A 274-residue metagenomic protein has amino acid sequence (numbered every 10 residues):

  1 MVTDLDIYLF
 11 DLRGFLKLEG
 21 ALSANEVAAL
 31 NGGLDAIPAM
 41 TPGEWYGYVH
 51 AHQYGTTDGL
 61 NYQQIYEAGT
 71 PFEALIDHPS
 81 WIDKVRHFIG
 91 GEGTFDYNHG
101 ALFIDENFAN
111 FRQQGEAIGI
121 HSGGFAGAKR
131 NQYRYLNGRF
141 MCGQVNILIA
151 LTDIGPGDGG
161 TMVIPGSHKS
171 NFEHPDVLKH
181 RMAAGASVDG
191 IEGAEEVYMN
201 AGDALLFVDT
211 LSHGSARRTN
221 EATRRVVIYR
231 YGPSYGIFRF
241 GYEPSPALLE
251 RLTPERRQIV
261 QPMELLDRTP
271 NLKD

Functional and structural regions predicted by a protein language model:
M1-L12, E19-Q132: Non-heme Fe(II)-dependent double-stranded beta-helix
S23-A24, A109-F111, F125, D153-P156 (+3 more regions): Short, solvent-exposed loop/turn segments at secondary-structure junctions
Y48-A51, V177-L178, A201-A204, T210-D274: Non-heme Fe(II)/2-oxoglutarate
G91, A184, F238-G241: Ligand-binding pocket scaffold of soluble enzyme catalytic domains
N107-A109, I147-I149, V227-Y231: A structural signal for short, well-ordered beta-strand segments
E116-G123, K129-Q132, G157-G166, F172-D176 (+1 more regions): A short secondary-structure junction signal
R130-N137, E192-G193: Short, P/G- and charge-enriched loop/turn segments at secondary-structure junctions
F140-Q144, D153-S212: Double-stranded beta-helix
